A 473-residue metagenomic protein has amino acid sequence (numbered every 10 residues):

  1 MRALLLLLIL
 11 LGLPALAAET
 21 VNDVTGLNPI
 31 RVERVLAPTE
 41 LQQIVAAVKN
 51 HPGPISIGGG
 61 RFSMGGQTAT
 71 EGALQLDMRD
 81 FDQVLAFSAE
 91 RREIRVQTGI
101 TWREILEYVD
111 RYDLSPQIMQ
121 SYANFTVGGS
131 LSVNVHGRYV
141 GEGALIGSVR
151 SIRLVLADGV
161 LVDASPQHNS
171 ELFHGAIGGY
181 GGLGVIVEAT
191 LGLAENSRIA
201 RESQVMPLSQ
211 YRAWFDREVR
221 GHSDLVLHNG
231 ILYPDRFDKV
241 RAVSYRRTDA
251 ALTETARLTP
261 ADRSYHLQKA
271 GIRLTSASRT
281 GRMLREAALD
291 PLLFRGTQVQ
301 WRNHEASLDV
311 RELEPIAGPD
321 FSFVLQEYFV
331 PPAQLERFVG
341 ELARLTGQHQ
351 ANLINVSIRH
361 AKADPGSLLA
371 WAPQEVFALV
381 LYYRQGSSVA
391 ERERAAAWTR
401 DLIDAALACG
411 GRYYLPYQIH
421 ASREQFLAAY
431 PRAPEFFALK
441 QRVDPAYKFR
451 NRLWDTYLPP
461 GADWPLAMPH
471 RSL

Functional and structural regions predicted by a protein language model:
L4-P14: Bacterial N-terminal signal peptides
L27-Q120, N134-Y139, I358: Glycine-rich N-terminal segment of FAD-binding domains in flavoprotein oxidoreductases, spanning the beta-loop-helix
G65-L85, G137-G159, V185-G192, L379: Structural signature of FAD isoalloxazine-binding scaffolds in flavoprotein oxidoreductases
A89, T126, L156: Short, acidic, Ser/Thr-enriched surface-loop or helix-capping motifs
R150-R337, E341-R344, N352, H360: C-terminal substrate-binding/cap subdomain adjacent to the FAD-binding core in PCMH-type and related FAD-linked
W301-A428: Substrate-recognition/cap regions that form aromatic- and gly/pro-loop-enriched pockets for small-molecule ligands
E312, L407, G411-L473: Activity-critical C-terminal alpha-helical subdomain
